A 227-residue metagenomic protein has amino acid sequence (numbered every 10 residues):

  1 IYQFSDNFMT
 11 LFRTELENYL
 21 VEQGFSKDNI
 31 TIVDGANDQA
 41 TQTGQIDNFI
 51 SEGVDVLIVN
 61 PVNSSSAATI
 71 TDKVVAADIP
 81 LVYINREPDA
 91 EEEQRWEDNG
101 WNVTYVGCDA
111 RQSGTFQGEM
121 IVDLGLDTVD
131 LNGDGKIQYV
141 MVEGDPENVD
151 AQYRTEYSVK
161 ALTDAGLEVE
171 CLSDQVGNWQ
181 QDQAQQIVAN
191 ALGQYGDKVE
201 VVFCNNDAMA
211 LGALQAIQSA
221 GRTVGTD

Functional and structural regions predicted by a protein language model:
I1-D227: A residue-level marker of the well-folded mature domains of exported/periplasmic proteins
